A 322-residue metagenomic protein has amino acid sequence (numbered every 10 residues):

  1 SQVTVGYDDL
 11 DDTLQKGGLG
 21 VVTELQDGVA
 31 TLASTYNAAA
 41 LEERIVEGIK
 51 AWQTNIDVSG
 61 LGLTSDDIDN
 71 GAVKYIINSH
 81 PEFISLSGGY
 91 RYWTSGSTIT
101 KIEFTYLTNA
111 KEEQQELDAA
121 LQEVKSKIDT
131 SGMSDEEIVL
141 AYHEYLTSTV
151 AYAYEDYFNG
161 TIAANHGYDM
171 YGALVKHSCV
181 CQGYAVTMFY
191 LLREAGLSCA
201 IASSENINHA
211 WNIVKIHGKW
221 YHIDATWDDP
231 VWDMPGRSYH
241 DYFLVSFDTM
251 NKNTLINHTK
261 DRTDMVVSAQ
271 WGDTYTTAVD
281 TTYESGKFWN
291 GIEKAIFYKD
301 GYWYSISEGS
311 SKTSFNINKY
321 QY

Functional and structural regions predicted by a protein language model:
Q2-S126, S305, N316-Y322: Linear, non-domain "peripheral" regions
G28-A30, G62-S65, D129, D156-G167 (+2 more regions): Intrinsically disordered, low-complexity coil segments
K101, Y171-G172, Y190, A200 (+5 more regions): Ordered hydrophobic segments in well-structured contexts
K111-A173: Secondary-structure boundary elements
M170-G183: A short, highly charged nucleic-acid-interacting micro-segment common to nuclease and nuclease-linked defense proteins
G183-T249: Hydrophobic/aromatic-rich core segments of domains that either
K219-H222, T226-Y320: His-Asp-centered catalytic microenvironments across diverse enzyme cores, prominently the transglutaminase-like
